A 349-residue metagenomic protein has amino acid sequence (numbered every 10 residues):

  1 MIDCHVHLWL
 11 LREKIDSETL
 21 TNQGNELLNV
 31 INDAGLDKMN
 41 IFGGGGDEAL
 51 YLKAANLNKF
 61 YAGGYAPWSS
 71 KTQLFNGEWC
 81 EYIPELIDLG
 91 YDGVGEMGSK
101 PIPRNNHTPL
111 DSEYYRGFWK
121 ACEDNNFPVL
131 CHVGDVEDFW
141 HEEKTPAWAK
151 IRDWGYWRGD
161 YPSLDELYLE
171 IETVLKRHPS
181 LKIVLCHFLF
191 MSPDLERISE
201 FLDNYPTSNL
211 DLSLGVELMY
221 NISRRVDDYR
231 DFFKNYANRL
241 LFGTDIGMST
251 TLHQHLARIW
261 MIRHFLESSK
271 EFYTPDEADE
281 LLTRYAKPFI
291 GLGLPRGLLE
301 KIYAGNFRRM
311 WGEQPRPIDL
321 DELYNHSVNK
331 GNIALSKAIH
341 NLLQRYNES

Functional and structural regions predicted by a protein language model:
M1-K53, N306: An N-terminally biased module of ancient metal coordination in phosphate/nucleic-acid-related enzymes
I2-V6, M39-I41, Y61-Y65, V94-E96 (+4 more regions): Hydrophobic faces of well-ordered beta-strands that scaffold small-molecule active sites in alpha/beta enzyme cores
R12-N22, M39-A49, W68-E78, I102-D111 (+3 more regions): Acidic-and-aromatic substrate-binding clefts and catalytic sites of carbohydrate-active enzymes
T21, E166-E170, K182-V184, F188-S349: H/E-rich (His + Asp/Glu) clusters that bind or coordinate divalent metals
N32, E123, K234: Anion (oxyanion) recognition and catalysis
L36-D37, G43-E48, A54-K71, K234 (+3 more regions): Metal-cofactor-binding active-site regions of metalloenzymes
G46-D160, N209: Active-site gating/metal-coordination segments in enzymes
E48-A54, Q73-N76, C80-I83, W140-P146 (+3 more regions): Distinct, well-ordered alpha-helical segments
